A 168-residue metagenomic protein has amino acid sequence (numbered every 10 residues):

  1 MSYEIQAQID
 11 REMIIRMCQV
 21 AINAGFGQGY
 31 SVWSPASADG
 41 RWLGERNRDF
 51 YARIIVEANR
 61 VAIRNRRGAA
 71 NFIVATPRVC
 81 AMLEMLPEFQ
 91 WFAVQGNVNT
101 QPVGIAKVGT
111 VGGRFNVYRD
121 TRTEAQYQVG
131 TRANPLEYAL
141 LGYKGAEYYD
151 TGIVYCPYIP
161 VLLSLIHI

Functional and structural regions predicted by a protein language model:
Y3-E57: Alpha-helical scaffold segments that mediate packing/assembly in large oligomeric complexes
E45-L162: Extended oligomerization regions of viral-like shell subunits
H167-I168: Conserved small/polar residues in nucleotide/adenosyl-binding loops
